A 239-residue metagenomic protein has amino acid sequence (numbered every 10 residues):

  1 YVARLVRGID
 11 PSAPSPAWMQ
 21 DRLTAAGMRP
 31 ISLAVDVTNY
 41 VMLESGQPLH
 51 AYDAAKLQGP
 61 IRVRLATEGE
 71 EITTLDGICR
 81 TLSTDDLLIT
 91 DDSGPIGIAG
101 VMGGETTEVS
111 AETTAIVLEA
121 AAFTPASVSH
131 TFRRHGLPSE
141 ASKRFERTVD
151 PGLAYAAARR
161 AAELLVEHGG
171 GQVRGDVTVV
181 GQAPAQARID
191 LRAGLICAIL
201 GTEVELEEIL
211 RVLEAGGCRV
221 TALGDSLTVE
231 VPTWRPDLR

Functional and structural regions predicted by a protein language model:
Y1-R239: RNA/tRNA-interacting regions in translation and RNA-turnover enzymes
